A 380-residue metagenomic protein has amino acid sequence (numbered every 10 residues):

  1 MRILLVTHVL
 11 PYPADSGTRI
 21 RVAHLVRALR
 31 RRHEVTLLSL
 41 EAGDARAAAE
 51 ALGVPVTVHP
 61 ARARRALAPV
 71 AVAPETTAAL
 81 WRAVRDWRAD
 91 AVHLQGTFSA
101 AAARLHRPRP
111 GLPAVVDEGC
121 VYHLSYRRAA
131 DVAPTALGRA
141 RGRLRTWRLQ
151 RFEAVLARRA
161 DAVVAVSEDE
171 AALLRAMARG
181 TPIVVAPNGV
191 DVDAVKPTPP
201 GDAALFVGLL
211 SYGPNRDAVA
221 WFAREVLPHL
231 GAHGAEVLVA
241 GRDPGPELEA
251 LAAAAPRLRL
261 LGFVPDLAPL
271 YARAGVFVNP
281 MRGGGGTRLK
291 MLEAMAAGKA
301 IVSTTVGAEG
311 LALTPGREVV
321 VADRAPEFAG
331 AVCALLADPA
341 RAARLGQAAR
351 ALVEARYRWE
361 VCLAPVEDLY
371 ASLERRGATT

Functional and structural regions predicted by a protein language model:
M1-H59: N-terminal subdomain of nucleotide-sugar transferases
H8, A61-L67, A114-R151, L209: Acceptor-binding helix/loop patch of EC 2.4 sugar-transfer enzymes, predominantly nucleotide-sugar-dependent
R21, R27, A176, V185-R273: Conserved catalytic-core segment of nucleotide-activated headgroup transferases in glycan assembly
P113, G142-V195: Donor nucleotide-sugar binding/catalytic pocket of nucleotide-sugar-dependent glycosyltransferases
D161, A272-G286, A297-A300: Acidic donor-binding loop of glycosyltransferase active sites
K290-E293, A300-T304: Short hydrophobic beta-strand element within catalytic cores of glycosyltransferases and related nucleotide-activated
G316-P326, A334-P339: Conserved acidic donor-binding segment of nucleotide-sugar-dependent glycosyltransferases
R341-R356, C362-D368: A short, well-ordered alpha-helix in the C-terminal region of glycosyltransferases
